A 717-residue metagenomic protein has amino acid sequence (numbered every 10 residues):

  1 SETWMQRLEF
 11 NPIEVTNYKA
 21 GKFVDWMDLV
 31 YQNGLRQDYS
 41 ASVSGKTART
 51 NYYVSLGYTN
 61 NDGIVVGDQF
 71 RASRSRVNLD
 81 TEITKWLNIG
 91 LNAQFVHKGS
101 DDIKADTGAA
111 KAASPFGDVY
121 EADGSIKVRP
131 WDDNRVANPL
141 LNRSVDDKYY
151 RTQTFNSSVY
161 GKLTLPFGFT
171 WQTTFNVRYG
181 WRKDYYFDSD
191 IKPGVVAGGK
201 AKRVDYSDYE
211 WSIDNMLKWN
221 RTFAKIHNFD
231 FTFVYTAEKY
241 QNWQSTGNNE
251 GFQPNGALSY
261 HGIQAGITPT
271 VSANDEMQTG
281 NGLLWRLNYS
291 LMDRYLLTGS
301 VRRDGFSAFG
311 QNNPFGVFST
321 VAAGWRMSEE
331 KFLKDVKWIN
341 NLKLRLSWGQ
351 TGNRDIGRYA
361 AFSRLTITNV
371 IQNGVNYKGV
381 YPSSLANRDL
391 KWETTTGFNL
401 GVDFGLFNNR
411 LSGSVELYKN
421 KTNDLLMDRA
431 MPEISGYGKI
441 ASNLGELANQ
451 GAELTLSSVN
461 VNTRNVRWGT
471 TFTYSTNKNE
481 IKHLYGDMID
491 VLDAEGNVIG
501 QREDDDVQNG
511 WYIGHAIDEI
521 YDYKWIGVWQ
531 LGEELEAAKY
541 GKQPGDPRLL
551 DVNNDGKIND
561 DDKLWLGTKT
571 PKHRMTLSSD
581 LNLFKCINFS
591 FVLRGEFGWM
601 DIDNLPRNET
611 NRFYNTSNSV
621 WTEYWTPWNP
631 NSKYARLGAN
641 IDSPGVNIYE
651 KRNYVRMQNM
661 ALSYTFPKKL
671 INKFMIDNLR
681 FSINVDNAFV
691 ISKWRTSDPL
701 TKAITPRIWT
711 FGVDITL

Functional and structural regions predicted by a protein language model:
S1-K19, T246, S442, V459-T568 (+1 more regions): Conserved small-residue
S1-V66, K104-D106, L141-Y149, K162-T164 (+1 more regions): Residues embedded in well-ordered regular secondary structure
I13-N17, A265, F306, K542-P544 (+2 more regions): Extracytoplasmic gating/loop element in the C-terminal half of outer-membrane beta-barrel translocons and assembly
V30, D38-N60, I64, R76-E82 (+5 more regions): Predominantly transmembrane beta-strands of Gram-negative outer membrane beta-barrel pores used for transport
Q37, A72, N78-L87, N92-H97 (+5 more regions): Extracellular/periplasmic, surface-exposed regions of secreted and cell-surface proteins
V54, A113-S114: Intrinsically disordered, low-complexity polar segments
R286-S290, S300, L344, T473 (+3 more regions): Exposed, low-structure sequence patches enriched in small/polar residues
K569-I602: Glycine-rich, aromatic-lined ligand/substrate-binding cores of catalytic and carbohydrate-binding domains
